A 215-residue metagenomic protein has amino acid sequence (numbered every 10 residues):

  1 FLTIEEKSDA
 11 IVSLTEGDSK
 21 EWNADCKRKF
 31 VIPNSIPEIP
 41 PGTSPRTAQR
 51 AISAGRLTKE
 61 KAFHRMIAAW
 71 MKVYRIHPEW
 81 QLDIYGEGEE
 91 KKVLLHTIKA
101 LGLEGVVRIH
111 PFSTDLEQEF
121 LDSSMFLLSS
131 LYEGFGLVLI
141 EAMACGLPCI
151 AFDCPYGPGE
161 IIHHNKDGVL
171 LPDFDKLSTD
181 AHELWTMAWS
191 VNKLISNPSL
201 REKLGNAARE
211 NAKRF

Functional and structural regions predicted by a protein language model:
F1-D9: A conserved, positively charged/aromatic
G17, S35: Carbohydrate-associated surface elements
Q49, R56-K72, E89-L95, W185: A conserved mid-protein helix/loop that constitutes part of the nucleotide-sugar donor-binding site
F112, L131: Aromatic "clamp/platform" in nucleotide-sugar-dependent glycosyltransferases that forms part of the donor/acceptor
E117, F135, I140-A144, G159-E160 (+1 more regions): Short alpha-helical segment that forms part of, or immediately flanks, the ligand-binding pocket in carbohydrate-active
P148-F152: Short hydrophobic beta-strand element within catalytic cores of glycosyltransferases and related nucleotide-activated
G159-K193, S199-L200: Change "using UDP/GDP/dTDP sugars" to "using nucleotide sugars
S199-F215: A charged, aromatic-enriched C-terminal amphipathic alpha-helix characteristic of glycosyltransferases across folds
